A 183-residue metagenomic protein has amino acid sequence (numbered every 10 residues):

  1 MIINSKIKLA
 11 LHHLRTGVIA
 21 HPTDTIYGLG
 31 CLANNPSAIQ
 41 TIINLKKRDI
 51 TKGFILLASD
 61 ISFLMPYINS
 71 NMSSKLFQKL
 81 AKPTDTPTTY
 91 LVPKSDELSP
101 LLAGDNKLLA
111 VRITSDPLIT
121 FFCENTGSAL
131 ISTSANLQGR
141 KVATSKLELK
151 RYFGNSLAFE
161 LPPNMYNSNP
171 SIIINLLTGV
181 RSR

Functional and structural regions predicted by a protein language model:
M1-R183: Active-site-adjacent structural elements in enzyme catalytic cores
